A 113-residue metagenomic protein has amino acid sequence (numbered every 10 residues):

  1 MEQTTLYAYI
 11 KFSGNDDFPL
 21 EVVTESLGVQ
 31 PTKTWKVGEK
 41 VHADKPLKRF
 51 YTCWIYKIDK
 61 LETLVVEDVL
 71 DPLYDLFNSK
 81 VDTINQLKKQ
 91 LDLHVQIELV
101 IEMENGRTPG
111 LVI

Functional and structural regions predicted by a protein language model:
M1-V112: Acidic (Asp/Glu-rich) sequence patches and key acidic residues that form negatively charged surfaces used
